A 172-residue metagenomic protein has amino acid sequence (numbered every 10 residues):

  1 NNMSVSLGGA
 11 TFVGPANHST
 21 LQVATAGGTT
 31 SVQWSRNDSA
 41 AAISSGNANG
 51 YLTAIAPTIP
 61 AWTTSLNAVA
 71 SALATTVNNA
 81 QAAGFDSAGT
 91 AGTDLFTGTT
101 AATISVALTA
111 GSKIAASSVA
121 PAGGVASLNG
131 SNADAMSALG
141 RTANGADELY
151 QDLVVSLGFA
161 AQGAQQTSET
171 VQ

Functional and structural regions predicted by a protein language model:
N1-Q172: S/T-rich, low-complexity, solvent-exposed segments of bacterial secretion/appendage proteins
